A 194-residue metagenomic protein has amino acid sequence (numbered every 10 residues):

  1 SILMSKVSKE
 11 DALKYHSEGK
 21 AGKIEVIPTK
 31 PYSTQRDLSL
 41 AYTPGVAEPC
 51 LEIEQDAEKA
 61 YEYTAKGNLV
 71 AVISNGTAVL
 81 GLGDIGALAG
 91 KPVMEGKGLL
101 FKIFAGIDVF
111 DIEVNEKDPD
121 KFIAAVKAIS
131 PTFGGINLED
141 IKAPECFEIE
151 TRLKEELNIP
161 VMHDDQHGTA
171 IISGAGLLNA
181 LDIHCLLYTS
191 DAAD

Functional and structural regions predicted by a protein language model:
S1-M4, Y188: Universal eukaryotic N-terminal targeting presequences
L3-I159: N-terminal ligand-binding/catalytic initiation module
T64, L186-L187: Short, flexible hinge/linker loops that cap or flank conserved catalytic cores
M162-N179: A glycine-rich, Thr/Ser-enriched phosphate-binding loop motif common to dinucleotide/cofactor-binding enzymes
L178-L186: Conserved helix-loop functional segments at active or binding sites
Y188-D194: Conserved small/polar residues in nucleotide/adenosyl-binding loops
